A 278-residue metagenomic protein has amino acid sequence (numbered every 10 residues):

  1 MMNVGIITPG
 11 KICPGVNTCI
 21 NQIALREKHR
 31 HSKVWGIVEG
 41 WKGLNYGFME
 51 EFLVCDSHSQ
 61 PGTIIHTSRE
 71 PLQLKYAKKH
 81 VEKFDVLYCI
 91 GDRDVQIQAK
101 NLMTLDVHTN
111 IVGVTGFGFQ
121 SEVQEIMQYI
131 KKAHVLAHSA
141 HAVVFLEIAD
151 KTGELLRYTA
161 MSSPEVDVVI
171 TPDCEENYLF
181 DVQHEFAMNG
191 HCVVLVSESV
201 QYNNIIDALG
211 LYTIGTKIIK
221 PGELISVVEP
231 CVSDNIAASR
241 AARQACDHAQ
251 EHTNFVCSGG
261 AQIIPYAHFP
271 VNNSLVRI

Functional and structural regions predicted by a protein language model:
M1-N45: N-terminal phosphate-binding or glycine-rich loops at protein starts, especially the Walker A/P-loop of NTPases
M2-I6, D56-I65, N110-G116, S139-H141: Gly-rich Lys/Arg/Thr-decorated short loops/hinges at beta-loop-alpha junctions or inter-strand turns that position
G5, C13, E27-K28, C55-S59 (+7 more regions): Solvent-exposed alpha-helices and their adjacent loops that cap or buttress functional pockets in soluble metabolic
V34, V86-K100, G113-A140, V144-I219: Accessory alpha-helical/coil subdomains and C-terminal extensions that flank or cap enzyme catalytic cores
G36-Y46, I218-V227: Short connector loops at secondary-structure junctions
G43-C89, D94, T115-Y129: Glycine-rich oxoanion-binding loops at beta->alpha junctions
Y202-I278: C-terminal non-catalytic interaction/assembly regions of soluble proteins
